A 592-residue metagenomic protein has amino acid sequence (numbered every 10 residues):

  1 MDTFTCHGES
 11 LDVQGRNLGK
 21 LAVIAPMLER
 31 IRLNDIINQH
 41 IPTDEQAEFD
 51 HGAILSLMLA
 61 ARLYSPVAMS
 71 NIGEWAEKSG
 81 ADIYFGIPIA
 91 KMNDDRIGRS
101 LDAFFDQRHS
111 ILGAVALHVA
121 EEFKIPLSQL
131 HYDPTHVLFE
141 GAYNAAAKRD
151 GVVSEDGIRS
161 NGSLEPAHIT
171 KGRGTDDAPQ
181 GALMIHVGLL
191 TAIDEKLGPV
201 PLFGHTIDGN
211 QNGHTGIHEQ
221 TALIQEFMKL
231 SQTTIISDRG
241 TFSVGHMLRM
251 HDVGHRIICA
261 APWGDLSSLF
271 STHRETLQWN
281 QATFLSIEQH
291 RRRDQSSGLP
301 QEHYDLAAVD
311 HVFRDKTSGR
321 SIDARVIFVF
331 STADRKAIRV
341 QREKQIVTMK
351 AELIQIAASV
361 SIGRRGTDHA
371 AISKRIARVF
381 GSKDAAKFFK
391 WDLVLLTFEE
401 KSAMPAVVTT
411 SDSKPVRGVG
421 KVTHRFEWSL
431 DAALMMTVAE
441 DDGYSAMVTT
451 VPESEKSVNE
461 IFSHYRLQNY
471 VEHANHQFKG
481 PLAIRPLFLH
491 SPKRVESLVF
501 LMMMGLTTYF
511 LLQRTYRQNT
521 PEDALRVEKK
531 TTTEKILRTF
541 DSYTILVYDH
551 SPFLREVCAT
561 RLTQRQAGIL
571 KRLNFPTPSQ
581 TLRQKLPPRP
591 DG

Functional and structural regions predicted by a protein language model:
M1-G592: Anion-binding and metal-coordination hotspots
